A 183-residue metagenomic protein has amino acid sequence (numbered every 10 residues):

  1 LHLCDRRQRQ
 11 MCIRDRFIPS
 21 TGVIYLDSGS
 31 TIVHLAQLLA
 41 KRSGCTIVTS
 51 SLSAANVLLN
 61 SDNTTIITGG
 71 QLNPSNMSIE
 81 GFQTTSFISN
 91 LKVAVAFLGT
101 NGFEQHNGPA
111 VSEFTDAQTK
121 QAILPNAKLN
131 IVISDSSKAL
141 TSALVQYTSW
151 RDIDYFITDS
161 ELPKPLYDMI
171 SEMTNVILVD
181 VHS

Functional and structural regions predicted by a protein language model:
L1-I13: Single conserved hydrophobic/aromatic residue that forms the stacking wall/gate of nucleotide- or nucleobase-binding
C4, L26-D27, T49, T158: Short beta-strand scaffold positions
R9, T21, A127: An anion/phosphate-binding loop that grips the pyrophosphate of nucleotide cofactors and donors
D15-P19, L38-L39: Glycine-rich helix-loop-beta junction characteristic of Rossmann-like nucleotide cofactor-binding loops
S20-I24, R42-I47, D152-Y155: Short active-site oxyanion
T21-A36: Conserved H-X4-D acyltransferase segment
Q37-K41, C45-N56: Catalytic core of membrane glycerolipid acyltransferases/transacylases, capturing the structured, soluble-facing
L52-S183: Conserved phosphate- and dinucleotide-binding cores of soluble alpha/beta proteins, encompassing both enzyme active
